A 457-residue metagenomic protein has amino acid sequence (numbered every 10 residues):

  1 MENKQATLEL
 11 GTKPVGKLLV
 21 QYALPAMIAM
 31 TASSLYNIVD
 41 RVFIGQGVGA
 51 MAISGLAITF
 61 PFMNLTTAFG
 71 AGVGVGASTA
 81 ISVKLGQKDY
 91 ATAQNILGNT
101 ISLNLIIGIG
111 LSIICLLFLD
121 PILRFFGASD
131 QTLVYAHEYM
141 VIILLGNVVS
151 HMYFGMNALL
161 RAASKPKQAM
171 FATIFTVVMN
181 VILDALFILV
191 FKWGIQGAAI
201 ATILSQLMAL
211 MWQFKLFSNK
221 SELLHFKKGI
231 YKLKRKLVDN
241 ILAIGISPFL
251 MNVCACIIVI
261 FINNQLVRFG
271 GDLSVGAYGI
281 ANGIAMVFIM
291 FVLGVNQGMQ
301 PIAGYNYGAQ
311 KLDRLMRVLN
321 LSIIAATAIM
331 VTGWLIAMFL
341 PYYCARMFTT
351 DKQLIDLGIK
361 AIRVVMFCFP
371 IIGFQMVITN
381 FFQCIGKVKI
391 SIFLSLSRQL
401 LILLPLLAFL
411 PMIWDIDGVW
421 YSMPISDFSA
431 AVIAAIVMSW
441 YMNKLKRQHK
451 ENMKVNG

Functional and structural regions predicted by a protein language model:
M1-A23, I81-V148, V190-G245, A303-C368 (+1 more regions): Short alpha-helical transmembrane segments in multi-pass integral membrane proteins
L10-G47, P61-G76, A80, L105-S112 (+5 more regions): N-terminal transmembrane alpha-helices
Q21-D40, I142, T176, S205-A209 (+4 more regions): Transmembrane helical elements of multi-pass membrane transporters/channels
L24, D40, A77-S78, F118-L119 (+12 more regions): Hydrophobic/aromatic residues in alpha-helical transmembrane segments
L35-S54, L123-D130, L186-W193, C256-G283 (+4 more regions): Helix-terminus/linker motif at the lipid-water interface of multi-pass membrane proteins
I53-I113, S150-A169, A277-P341, I372-S391: Small-residue-rich hydrophobic transmembrane alpha-helices
L65-A68, N180-A185, L210-F214, M286-M290 (+3 more regions): Hydrophobic transmembrane alpha-helices of multi-pass small-molecule transporters
G74, I143-R161, A172-V177, A198-M211 (+4 more regions): Short runs within selected transmembrane alpha-helices of multi-pass transporters and secretion channels
